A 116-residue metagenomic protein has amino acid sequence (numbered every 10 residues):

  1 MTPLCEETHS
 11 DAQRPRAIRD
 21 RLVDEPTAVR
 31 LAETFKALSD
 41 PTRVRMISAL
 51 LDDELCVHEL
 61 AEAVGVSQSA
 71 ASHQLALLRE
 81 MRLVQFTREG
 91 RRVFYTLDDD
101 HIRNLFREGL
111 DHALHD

Functional and structural regions predicted by a protein language model:
M1-L38: N-terminal leader segment of winged-helix/HTH proteins
R16, H58, N104: Alpha-helical elements of the RecA-like P-loop NTPase motor core of helicases
E25-S69, V93-D100: N-terminal helix-turn-helix DNA-binding core of bacterial DNA-binding proteins
A32, K36, Q74-A76, A113: Generic helix-packing signal
E62, H73, R79-E80: Alpha-helical residues within the helix-turn-helix
Q68-A76, R88: Recognition helix of helix-turn-helix DNA-binding domains
R79-E89, T96: Beta-hairpin "wing" of winged helix-turn-helix
T96-D116: Conserved segment of winged-helix/HTH DNA-binding domains
